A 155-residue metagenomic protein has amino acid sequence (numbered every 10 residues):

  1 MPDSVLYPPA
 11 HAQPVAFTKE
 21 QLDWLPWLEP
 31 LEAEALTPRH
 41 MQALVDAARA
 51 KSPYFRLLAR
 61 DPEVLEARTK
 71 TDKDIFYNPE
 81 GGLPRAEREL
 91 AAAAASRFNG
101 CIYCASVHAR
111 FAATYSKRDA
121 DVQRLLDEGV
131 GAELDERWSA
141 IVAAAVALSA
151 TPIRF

Functional and structural regions predicted by a protein language model:
M1-F155: Hydrophobic alpha-helical segments
